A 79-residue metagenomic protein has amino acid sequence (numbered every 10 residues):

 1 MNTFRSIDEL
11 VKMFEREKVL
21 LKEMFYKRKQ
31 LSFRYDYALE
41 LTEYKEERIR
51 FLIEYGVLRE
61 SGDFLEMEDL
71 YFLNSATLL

Functional and structural regions predicted by a protein language model:
T3-E40: Short amphipathic alpha-helical interface segments
L39-Y55: Short amphipathic alpha-helical interaction segments
G62-F72: Short, Lys/Arg-rich nucleic-acid/phosphate-binding segment
F72-L79: Short, amphipathic alpha-helical interaction segments positioned at domain boundaries
